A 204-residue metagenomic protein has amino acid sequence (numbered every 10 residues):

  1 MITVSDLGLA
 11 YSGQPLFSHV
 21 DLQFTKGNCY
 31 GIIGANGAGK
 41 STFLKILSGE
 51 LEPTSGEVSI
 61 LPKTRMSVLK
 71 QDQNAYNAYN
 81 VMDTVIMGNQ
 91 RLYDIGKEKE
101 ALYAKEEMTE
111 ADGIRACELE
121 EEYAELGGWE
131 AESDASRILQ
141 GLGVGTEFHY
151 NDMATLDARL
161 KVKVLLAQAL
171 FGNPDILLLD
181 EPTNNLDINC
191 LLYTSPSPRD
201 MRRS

Functional and structural regions predicted by a protein language model:
M1-S195, R199: ABC ATP-binding cassette signature C-motif
